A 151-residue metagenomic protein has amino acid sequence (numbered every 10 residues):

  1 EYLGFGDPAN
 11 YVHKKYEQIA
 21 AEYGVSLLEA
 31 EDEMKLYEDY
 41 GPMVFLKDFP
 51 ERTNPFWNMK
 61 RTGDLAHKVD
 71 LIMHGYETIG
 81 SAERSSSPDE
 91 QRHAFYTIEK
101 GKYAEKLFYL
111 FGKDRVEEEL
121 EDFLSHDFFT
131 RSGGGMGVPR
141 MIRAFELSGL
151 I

Functional and structural regions predicted by a protein language model:
E1-Y2: Internal, well-ordered alpha/beta segment that forms a basic, Gly-enriched binding/recognition surface
F5-I151: A translation/RNA-centric and nucleic-acid-associated enzymatic feature enriched in Class II aminoacyl-tRNA synthetases
